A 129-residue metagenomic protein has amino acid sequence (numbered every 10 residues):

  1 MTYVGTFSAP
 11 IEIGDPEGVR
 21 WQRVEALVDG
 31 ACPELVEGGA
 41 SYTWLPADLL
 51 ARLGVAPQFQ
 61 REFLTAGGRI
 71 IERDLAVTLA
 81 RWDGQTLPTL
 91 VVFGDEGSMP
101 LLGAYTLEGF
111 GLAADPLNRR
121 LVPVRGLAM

Functional and structural regions predicted by a protein language model:
M1-M129: Pepsin/retropepsin-fold aspartyl endopeptidases
